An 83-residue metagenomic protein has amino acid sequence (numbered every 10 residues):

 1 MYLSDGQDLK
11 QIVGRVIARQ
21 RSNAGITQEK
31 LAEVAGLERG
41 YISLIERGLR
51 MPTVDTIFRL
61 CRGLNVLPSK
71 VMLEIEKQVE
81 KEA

Functional and structural regions predicted by a protein language model:
M1-I12: A detector for short, charged/polar N-terminal pre-domain segments
Y2, K70-A83: Short, charged recognition helix plus adjacent turn of helix-turn-helix-like nucleic-acid-binding domains
R15-V34: Short basic helix-loop element that most often maps to the first helix and adjoining turn of HTH DNA-binding modules
I17, L31-A32, I42-I45, V71: Conserved hydrophobic/aromatic packing and binding residues within compact polymer-binding modules
I17, Q28, R39, V54-I57: Helix-turn-helix DNA-binding elements, focusing on the entry/boundary residues of the two helices that contact DNA
G36-R50: Recognition helix of helix-turn-helix/homeodomain-like DNA-binding domains that insert into the DNA major groove
D55-K70: DNA major-groove recognition helix of helix-turn-helix/homeodomain DNA-binding modules
